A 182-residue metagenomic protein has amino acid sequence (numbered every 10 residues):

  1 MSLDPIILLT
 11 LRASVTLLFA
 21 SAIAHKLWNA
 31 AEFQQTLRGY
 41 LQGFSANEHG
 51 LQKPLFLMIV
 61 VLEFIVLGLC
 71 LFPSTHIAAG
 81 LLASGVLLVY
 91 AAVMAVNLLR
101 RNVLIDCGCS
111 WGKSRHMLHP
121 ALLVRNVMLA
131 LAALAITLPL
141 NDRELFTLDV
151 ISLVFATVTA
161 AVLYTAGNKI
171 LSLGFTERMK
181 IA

Functional and structural regions predicted by a protein language model:
M1-A182: Membrane-interfacial helix-loop segments of redox and metal-homeostasis proteins, especially TM-loop-TM junctions
